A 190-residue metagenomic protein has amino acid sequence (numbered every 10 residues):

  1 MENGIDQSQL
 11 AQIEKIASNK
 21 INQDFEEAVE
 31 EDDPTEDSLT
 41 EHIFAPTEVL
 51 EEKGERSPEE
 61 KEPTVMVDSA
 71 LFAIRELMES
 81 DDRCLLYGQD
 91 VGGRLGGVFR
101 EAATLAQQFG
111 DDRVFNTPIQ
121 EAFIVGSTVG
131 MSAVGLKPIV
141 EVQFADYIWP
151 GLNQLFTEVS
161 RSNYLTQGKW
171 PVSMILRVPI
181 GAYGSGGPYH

Functional and structural regions predicted by a protein language model:
M1, A11-E14, S18, N22 (+4 more regions): Generic detector of well-ordered alpha-helical segments enriched in charged/polar residues, highlighting helical
M1-E30, R100, T104, Q108 (+1 more regions): Thiamine diphosphate
I5-D6, T35, Q120: Helix N-cap / loop-to-helix initiation motif
K15-P58: Terminal amphipathic helices with adjacent charged low-complexity linkers/tails
T40-H190: Thiamine diphosphate
